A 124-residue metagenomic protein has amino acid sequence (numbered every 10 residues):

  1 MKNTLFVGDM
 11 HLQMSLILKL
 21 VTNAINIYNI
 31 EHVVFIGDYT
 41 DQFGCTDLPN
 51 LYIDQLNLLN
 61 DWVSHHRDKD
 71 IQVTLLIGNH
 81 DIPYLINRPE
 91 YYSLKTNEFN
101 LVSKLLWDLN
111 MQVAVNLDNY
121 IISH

Functional and structural regions predicted by a protein language model:
M1-L5, V115-I121: Beta-strand-turn-beta hairpins that frame and shape the catalytic cleft of phosphate-ester-processing enzymes
N3, V7, M14-E98: Core catalytic region of metal-dependent phosphoesterases/phosphodiesterases, especially metallo-beta-lactamase-like
H11-L16, I122-H124: Catalytic core of the metallo-beta-lactamase
R67, L106-W107: Generic secondary-structure transition motif, activating predominantly at the C-termini of alpha-helices
T96-F99, K104, L117-H124: Active-site-proximal loop/helix segment associated with metal-binding centers of metalloenzymes
L109-V113: Conserved N-terminal structural segment that caps and organizes enzyme catalytic cores in eukaryotes
